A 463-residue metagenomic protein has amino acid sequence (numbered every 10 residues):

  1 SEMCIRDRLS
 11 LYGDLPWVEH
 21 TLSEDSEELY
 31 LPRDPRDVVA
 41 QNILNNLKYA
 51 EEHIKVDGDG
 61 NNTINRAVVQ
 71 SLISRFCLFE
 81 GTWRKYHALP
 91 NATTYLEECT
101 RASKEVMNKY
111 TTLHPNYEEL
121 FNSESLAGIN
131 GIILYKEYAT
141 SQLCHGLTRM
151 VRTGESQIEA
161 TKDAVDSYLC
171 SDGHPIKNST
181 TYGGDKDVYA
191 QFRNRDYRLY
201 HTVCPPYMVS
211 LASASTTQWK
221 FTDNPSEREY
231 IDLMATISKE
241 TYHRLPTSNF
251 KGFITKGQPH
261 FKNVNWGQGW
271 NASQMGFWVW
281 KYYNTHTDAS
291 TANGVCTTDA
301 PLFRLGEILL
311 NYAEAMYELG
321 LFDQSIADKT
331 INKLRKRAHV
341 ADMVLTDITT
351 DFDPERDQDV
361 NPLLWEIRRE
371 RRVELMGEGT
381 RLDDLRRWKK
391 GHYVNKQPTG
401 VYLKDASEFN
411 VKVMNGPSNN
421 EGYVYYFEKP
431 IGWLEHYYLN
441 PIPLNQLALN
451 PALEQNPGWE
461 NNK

Functional and structural regions predicted by a protein language model:
S1, I5-D166, C170-K463: Acidic/polar-rich alpha-helix caps and helix-coil junctions
